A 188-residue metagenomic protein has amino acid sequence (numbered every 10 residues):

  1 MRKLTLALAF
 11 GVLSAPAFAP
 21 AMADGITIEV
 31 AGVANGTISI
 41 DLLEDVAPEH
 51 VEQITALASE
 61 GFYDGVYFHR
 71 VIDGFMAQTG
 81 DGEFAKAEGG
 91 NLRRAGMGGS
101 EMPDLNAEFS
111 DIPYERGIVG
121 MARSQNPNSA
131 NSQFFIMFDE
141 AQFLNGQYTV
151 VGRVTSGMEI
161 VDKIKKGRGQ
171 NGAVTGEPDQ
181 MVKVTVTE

Functional and structural regions predicted by a protein language model:
M1-L4: Positively charged n-region of N-terminal signal peptides that target proteins for export
A7-P16: Bacterial N-terminal signal peptides
P16-E188: Cyclophilin-like peptidyl-prolyl cis-trans isomerases
